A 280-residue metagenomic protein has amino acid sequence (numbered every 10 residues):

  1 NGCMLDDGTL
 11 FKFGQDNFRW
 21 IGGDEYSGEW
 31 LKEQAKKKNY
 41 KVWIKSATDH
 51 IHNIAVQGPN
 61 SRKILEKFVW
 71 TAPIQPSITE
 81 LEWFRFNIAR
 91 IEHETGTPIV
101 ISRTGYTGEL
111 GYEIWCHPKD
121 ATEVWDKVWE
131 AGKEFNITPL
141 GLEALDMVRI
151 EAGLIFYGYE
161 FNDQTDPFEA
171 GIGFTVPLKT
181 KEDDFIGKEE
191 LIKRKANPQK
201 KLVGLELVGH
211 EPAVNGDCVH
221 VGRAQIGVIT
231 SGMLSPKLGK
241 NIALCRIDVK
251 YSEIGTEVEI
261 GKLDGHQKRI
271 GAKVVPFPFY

Functional and structural regions predicted by a protein language model:
D6-G8: Glycine-rich, N-terminal phosphate-binding loop and its surrounding beta-alpha-beta segment
F11-Y280: Conserved, structured C-terminal
